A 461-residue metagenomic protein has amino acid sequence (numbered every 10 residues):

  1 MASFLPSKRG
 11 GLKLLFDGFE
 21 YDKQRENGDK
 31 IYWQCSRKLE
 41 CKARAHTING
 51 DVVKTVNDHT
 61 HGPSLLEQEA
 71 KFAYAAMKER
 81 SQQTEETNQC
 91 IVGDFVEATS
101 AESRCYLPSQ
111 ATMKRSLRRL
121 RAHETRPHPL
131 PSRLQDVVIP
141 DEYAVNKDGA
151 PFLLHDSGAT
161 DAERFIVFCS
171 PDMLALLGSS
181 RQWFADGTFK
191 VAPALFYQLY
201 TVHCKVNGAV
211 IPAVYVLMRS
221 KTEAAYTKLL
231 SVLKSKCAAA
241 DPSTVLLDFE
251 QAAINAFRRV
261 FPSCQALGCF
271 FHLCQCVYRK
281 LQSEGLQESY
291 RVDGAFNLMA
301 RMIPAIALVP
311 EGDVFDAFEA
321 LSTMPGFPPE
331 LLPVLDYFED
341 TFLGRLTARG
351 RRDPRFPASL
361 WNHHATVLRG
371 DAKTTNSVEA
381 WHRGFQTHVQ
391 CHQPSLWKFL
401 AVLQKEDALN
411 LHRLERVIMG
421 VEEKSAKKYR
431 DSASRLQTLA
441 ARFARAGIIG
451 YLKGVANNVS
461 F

Functional and structural regions predicted by a protein language model:
M1-G18, D22-E142, A209, K221-A225 (+1 more regions): DNA- and nucleic-acid-binding/regulatory domain cores of transcription factors and nucleic-acid enzymes
P6-S7, R25-D29, S36-E40, A45-I48 (+10 more regions): Intrinsically disordered, low-complexity regulatory regions enriched in Ser/Pro/Gly/Thr and acidic residues
G18-D22, D29-Y32, C41, I139 (+7 more regions): Eukaryotic intrinsically disordered and solvent-exposed regulatory patches
F19-Y21, K38-E40, G50-V52, T60 (+10 more regions): Conserved beta-strand elements of beta-rich interaction domains across eukaryotes, especially beta-propellers
C90, F95, T99-S103, C237-R430 (+4 more regions): Extended amphipathic alpha-helical interaction segments
R126-L199: Structured nucleic-acid-interacting core domains from mobile-element enzymes and related host factors, especially RNase
A194, Y215-A239: Active-site beta-loop-alpha junctions of metal-dependent nucleic acid enzymes, especially the RNase H-like/DDE
L199-V202, A209-S220: A short, conserved beta-strand element enriched in hydrophobic/aromatic residues
